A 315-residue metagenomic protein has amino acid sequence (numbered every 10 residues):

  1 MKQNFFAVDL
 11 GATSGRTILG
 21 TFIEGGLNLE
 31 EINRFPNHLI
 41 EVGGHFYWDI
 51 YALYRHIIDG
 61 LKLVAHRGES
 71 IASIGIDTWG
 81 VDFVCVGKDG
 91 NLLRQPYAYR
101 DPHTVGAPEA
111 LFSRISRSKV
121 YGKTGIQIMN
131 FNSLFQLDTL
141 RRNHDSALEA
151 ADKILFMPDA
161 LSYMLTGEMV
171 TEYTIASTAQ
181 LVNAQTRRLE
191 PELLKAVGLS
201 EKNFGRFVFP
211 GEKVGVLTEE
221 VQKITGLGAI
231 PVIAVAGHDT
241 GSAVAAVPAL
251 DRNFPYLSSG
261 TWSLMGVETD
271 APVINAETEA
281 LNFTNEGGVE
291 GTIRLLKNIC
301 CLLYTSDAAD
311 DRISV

Functional and structural regions predicted by a protein language model:
M1-R94, A110, G122, A150 (+1 more regions): N-terminal glycine/serine-rich phosphate-binding loop of ATP-dependent small-molecule kinases, especially carbohydrate
K2-Q3, V81, L93-Q95, E149-D152 (+6 more regions): Short coil/turn connectors at secondary-structure junctions
F5-D9, I71-I76, I154, V232-T240 (+3 more regions): Short glycine-aspartate micro-motif
L10-A12, V120-T240: Gly/Ser/Thr-rich active-site cleft segment
D101: Carbohydrate-associated surface elements
T240-T292: Acidic, glycine-rich loop-and-beta core segments that form the ion-binding/anion-interacting portion of active sites
G288-S306: A conserved active-site cap/scaffold subdomain adjacent to cofactor or substrate pockets
Y304, A309-V315: Single conserved hydrophobic/aromatic residue that forms the stacking wall/gate of nucleotide- or nucleobase-binding
